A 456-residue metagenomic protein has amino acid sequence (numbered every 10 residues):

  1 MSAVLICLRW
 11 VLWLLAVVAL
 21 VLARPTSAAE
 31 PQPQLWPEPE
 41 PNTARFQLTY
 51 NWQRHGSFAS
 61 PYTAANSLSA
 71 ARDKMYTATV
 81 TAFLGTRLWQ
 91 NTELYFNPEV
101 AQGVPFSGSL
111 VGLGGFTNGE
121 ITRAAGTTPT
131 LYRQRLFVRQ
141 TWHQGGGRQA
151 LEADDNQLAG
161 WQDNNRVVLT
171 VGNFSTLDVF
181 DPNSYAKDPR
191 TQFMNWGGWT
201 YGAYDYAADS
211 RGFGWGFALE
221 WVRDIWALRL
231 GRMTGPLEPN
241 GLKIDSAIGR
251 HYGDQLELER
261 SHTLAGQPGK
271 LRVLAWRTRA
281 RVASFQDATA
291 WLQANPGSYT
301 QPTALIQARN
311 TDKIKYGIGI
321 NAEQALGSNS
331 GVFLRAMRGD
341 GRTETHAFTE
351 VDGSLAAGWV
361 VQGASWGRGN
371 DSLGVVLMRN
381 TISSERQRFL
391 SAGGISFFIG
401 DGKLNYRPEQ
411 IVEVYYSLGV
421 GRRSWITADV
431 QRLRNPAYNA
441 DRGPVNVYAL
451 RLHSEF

Functional and structural regions predicted by a protein language model:
Q32-N42, H55-S57, G85-L94, H143-R166 (+6 more regions): Short loop/turn motifs that connect adjacent beta-strands in outer-membrane beta-barrel proteins
N42, A78-A82, Y132-V138, V167 (+7 more regions): Hydrophobic, lipid-facing positions within transmembrane beta-strands of outer-membrane proteins
L48-R54, F96-V100, L169-N173, L230-T234 (+7 more regions): Transmembrane beta-barrel strands of outer-membrane/channel proteins
T86-L88, P98, Q140-W142, N173 (+7 more regions): Residue-level signature of outer-membrane beta-barrel architecture
V111-T128, Y132, G147-E257, G393-L404: Surface-exposed coil loops of outer-membrane beta-barrel proteins
R135-G147, V375, P444-F456: Outer-membrane beta-barrel "beta-signal"
W196-A322, N329-V332, A336-T343, E350 (+1 more regions): Signature for the C-terminal beta-barrel architecture of outer-membrane proteins
E257-E259, L274-D312, F333, D340 (+2 more regions): Outer membrane beta-barrel transmembrane domains
